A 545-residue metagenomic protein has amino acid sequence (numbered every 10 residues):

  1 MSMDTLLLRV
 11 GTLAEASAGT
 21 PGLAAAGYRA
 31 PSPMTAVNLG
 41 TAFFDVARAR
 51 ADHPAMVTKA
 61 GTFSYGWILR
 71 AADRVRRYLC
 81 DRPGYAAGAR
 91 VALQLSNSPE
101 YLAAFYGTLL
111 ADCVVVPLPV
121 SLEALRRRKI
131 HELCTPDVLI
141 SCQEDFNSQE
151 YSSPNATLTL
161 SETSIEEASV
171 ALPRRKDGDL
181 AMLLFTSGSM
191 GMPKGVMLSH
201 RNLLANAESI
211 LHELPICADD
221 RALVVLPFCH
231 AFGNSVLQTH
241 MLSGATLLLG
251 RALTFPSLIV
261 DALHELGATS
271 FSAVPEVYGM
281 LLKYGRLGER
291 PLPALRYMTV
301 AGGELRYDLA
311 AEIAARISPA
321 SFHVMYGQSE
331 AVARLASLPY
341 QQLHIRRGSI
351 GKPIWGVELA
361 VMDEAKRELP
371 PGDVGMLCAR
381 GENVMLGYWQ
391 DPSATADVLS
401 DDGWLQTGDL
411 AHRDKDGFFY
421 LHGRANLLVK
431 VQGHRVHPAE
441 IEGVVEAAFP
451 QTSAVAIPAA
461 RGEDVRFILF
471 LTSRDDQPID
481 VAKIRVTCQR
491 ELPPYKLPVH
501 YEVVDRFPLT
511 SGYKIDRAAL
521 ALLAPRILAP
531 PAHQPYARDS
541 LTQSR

Functional and structural regions predicted by a protein language model:
M34-T35, F44, D52-Y85, A89-A92 (+2 more regions): Conserved AMP-binding/adenylate-forming core of the ANL superfamily
M34-V37, A51, E167-F185, M192 (+1 more regions): Conserved pre-ATP/AMP-binding loop-to-beta segment of ANL
S64-W67, A181-E208: Conserved AMP-binding A3 loop
R77, G381, L386-G387, L410-K496 (+2 more regions): AMP-binding/adenylate-forming catalytic core of the ANL superfamily
L204-R221, C229-S270, Y284: Conserved AMP-binding/adenylation subdomain of ANL enzymes
A268-A273, L282-R346, E358: Gly/Ser/Thr-rich phosphate-binding loop
K352-G356, R367-V398, V436: Conserved ATP/PPi-binding loop(s) of AMP-dependent carboxylate-activating enzymes
L492-I515, A537-L541: AMP-binding/adenylate-forming catalytic domain of the ANL superfamily
